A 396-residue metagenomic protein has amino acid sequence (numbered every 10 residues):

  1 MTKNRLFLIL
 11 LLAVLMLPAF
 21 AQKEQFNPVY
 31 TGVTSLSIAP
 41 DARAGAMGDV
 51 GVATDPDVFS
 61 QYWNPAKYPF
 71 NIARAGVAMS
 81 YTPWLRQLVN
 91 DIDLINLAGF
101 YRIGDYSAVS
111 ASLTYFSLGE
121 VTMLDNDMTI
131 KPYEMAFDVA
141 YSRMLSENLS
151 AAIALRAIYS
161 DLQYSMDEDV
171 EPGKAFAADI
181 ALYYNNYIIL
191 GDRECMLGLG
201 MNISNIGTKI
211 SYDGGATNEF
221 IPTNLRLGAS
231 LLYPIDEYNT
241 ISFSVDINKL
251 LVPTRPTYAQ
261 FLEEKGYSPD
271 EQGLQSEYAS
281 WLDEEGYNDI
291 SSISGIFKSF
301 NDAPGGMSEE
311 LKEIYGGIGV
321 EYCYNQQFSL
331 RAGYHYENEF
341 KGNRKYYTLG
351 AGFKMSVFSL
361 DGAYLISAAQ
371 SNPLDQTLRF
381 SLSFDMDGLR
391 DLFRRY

Functional and structural regions predicted by a protein language model:
M1-L8: Bacterial N-terminal signal peptides that target proteins for export
I9-L11, D49: A periodicity- and composition-biased signal for non-globular, repetitive helical segments
L12-F20: Hydrophobic h-region of N-terminal signal peptides that target proteins for export in Gram-negative bacteria
Q22-Y396: Subset of outer-membrane beta-barrel
